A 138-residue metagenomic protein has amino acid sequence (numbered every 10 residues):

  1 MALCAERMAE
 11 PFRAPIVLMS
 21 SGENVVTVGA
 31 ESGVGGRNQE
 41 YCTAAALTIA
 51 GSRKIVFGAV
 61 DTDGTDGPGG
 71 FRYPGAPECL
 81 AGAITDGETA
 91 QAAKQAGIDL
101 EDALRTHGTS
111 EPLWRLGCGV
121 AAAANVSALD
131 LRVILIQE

Functional and structural regions predicted by a protein language model:
M1-S52: A glycine- and small/hydrophobic-rich beta-loop-beta segment that serves as a flexible "lid/hinge" or phosphate-binding
A44-E138: Internal helix-turn-beta structural module
